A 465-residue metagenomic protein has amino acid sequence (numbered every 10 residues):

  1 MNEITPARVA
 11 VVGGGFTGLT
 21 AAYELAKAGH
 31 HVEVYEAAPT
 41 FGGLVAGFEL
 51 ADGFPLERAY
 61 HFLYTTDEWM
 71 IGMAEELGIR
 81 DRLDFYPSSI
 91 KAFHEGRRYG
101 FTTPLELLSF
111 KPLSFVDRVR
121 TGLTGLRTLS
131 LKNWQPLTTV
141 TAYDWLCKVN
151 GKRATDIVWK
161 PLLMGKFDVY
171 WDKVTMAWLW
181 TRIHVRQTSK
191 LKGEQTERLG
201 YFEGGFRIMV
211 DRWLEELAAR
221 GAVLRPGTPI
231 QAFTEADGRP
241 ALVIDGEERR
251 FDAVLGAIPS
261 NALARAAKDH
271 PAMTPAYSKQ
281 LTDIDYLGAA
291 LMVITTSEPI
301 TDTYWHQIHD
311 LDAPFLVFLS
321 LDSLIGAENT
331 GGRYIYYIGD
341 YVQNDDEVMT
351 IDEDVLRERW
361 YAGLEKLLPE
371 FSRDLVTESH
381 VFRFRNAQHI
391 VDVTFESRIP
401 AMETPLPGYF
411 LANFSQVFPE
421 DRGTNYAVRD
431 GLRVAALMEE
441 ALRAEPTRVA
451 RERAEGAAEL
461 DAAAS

Functional and structural regions predicted by a protein language model:
I4, A28, P229-Y336, Y341-T350 (+5 more regions): Mid-domain catalytic core of redox enzymes that form a hydrophobic substrate pocket/lid adjacent to a catalytic redox
I4, G122-F233, A257: Active-site/ligand-binding neighborhood in enzyme catalytic cores
A7-V34: N-terminal Rossmann-like FAD-binding beta1-loop-alpha1 element of flavoenzymes
T17, T40, N261: Conserved Rossmann-like nucleotide-cofactor binding loop
A26-L50: Glycine-rich FAD pyrophosphate-binding loop
D52-N133: Dinucleotide-binding Rossmann-like beta1-alpha1 core, especially the glycine-rich loop that anchors the ADP
G326-T330, F384-L411, S415-V417: FAD-binding beta-loop-beta segment adjacent to the flavin cofactor pocket
Q416-L442: A conserved FAD-binding loop/helix module that cradles the flavin
